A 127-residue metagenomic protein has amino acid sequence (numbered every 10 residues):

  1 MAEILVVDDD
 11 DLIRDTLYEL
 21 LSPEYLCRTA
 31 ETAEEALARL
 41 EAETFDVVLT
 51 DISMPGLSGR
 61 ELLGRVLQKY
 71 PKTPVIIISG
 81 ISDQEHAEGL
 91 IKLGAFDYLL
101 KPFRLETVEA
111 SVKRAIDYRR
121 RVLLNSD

Functional and structural regions predicted by a protein language model:
D11-R28: Two-component/phosphorelay signaling modules centered on CheY-like receiver
T32-E35, S58-E61: Acidic catalytic/metal-coordinating carboxylates
E43-L49: Active-site beta3 strand of CheY-like receiver
M54: Receiver (REC) domain active-site loop signature in two-component systems and cognate sites in sensor histidine kinases
E85, F103-V112: C-terminal output helix
D117-D127: CheY-like receiver
